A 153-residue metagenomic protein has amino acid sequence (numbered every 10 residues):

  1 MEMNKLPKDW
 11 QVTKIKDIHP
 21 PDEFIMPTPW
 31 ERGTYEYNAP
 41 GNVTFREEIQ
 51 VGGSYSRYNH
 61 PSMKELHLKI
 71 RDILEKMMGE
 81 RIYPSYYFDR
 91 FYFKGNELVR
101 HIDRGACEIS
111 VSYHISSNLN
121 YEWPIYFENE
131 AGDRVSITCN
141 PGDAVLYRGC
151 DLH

Functional and structural regions predicted by a protein language model:
M1-M78: Non-heme Fe(II)/2-oxoglutarate
G33, Y83-P84, L146-Y147: A structural signal for short, well-ordered beta-strand segments and their strand-loop junctions that often border
G79-F88: A short coil-to-beta-strand element that immediately follows conserved catalytic motifs
K94-D151: Catalytic core of non-heme Fe(II) oxygenases with the double-stranded beta-helix
